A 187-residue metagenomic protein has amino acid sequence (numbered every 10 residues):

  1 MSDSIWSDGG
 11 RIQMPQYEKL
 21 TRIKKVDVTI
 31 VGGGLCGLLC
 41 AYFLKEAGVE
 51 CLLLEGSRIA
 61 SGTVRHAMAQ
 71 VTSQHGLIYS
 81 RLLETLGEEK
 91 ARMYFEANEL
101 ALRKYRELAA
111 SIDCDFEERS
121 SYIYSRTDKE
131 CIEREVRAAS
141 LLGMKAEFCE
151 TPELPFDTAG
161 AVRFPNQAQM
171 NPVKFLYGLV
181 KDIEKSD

Functional and structural regions predicted by a protein language model:
M1-V28, E46: Extreme N-terminal leader/targeting segments of oxidoreductases
K24, T29, L53-L54, R58 (+1 more regions): Residues forming the flavin
V26-L53: N-terminal Rossmann-like FAD-binding beta1-loop-alpha1 element of flavoenzymes
E46-H66: Glycine-rich FAD pyrophosphate-binding loop
M68, E117-S121, D157: Short Gly/Ser/Thr- and Asp/Glu-enriched loop/turn motifs at secondary-structure junctions
Q74-T151: Dinucleotide-binding Rossmann-like beta1-alpha1 core, especially the glycine-rich loop that anchors the ADP
A138, V162-D187: Helical element adjacent to the flavin cofactor pocket in flavoenzyme catalytic cores
